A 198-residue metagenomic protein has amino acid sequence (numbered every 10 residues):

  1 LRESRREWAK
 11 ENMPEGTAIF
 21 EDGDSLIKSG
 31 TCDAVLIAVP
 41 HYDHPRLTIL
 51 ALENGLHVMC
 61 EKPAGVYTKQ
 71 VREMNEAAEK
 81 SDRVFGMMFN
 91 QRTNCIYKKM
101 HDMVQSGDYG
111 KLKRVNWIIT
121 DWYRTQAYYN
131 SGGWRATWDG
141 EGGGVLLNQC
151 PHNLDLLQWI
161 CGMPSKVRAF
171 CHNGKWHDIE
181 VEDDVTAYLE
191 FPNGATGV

Functional and structural regions predicted by a protein language model:
L1-N12: NAD(P)-binding Rossmann-fold cofactor-contacting core
S4, E15-A77: Beta-loop-alpha module in the N-terminal Rossmann-like domain of NAD(P)-dependent dehydrogenases, especially those
A34, R114, T196: Short, Asp-centered acidic motifs that coordinate Mg2+ and/or phosphate in catalytic or ligand-binding sites
A38-V39, F191, A195: Short, well-ordered coil/turn residues at beta-beta hairpins and beta-strand->alpha-helix junctions within
E73-N90, K111-V115: Rossmann-fold dehydrogenase core element
Q91-D178: Predominantly a Rossmann-like dinucleotide-binding segment in NAD(P)-dependent oxidoreductases
E182, A187-N193: Active-site beta-strand termini and strand-to-loop segments that position acidic
